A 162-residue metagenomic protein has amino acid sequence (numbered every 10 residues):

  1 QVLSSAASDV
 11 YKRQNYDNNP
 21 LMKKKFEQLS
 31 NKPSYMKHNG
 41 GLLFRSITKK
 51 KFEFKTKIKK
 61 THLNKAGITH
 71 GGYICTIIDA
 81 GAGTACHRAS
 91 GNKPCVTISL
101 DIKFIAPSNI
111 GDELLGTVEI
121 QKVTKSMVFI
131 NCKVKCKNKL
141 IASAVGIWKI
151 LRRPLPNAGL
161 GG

Functional and structural regions predicted by a protein language model:
Q1-Q14: Single conserved hydrophobic/aromatic residue that forms the stacking wall/gate of nucleotide- or nucleobase-binding
K12-G162: Terminal targeting signals and extreme-terminal segments of soluble enzymes
